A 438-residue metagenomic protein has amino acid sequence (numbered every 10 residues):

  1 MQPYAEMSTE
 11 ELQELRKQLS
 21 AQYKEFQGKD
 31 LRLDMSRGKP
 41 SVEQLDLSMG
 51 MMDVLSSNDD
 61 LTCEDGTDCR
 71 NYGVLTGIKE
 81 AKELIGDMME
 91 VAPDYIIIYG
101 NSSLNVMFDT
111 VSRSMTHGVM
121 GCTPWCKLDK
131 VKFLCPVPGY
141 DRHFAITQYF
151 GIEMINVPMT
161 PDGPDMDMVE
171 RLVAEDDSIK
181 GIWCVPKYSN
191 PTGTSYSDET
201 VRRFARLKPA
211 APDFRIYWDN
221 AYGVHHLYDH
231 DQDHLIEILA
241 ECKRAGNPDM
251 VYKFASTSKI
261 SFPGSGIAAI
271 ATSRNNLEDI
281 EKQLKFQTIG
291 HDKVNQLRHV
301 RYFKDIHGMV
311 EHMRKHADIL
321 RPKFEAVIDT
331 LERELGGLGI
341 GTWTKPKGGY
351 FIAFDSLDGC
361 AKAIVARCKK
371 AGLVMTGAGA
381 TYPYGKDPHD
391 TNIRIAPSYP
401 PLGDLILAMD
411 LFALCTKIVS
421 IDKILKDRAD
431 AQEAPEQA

Functional and structural regions predicted by a protein language model:
Q2-T76, E80-A81, G86-D87, K370-L373: N-terminal "arm"/small-domain region of PLP-dependent enzymes with the aminotransferase-like
L61, T67-P212, G223-G246, A361 (+2 more regions): Conserved core of the PLP fold type I
Y99, A240-R321, E334, I421: Conserved core segment of the aminotransferase class I/II
N220: Walker B catalytic acidic pair
R314-I328, I340-D355, K369: Conserved glycine-rich beta-strand-loop-beta hairpin in the small C-terminal domain of fold type I
A353-G359, M375-K417: Conserved PLP-binding active-site segment of the aspartate aminotransferase-like
I364-K370, A408-A413: Short amphipathic alpha-helices in soluble, non-transmembrane regions that often serve as interface/regulatory elements
